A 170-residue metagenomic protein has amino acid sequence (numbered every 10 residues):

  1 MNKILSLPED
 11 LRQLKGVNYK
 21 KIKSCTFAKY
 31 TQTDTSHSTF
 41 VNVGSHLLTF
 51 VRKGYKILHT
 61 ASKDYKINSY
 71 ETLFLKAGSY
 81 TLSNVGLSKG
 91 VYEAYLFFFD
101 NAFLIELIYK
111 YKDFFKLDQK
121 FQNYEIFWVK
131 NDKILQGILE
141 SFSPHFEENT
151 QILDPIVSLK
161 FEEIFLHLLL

Functional and structural regions predicted by a protein language model:
M1-K23, H37: A short, N-terminal "cap"/entry segment at the start of jelly-roll beta-barrel domains of the cupin/DSBH fold
K3-D10, F103, I134-G137, S141: Exposed alpha-helical structural elements
L7-D10, L75, T150: Intrinsic-disorder/low-complexity, polar/charged segments
Q13-K20, Y109, D113-K116, E140 (+1 more regions): Generic surface-pattern signal
L14-G16, S38-V41, I126-V129, L170: A short, terminal or domain-edge coil/loop segment
K21-Q119: N-terminal regulatory/effector-sensing and dimerization cores that precede helix-turn-helix DNA-binding domains
H37, Y111-E140: Aromatic/histidine-rich interaction motifs
F127-L170: An amphipathic alpha-helical interaction segment
